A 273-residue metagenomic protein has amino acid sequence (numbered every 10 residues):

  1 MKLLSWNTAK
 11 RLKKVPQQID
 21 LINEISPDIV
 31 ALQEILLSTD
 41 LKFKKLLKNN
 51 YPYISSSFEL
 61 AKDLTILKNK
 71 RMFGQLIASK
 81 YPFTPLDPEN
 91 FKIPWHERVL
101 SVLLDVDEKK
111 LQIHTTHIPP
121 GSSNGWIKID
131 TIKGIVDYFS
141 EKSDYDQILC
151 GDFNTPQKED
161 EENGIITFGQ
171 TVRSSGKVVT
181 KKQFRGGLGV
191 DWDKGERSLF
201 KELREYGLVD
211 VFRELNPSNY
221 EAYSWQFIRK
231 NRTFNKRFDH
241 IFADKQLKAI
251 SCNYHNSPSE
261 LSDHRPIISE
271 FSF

Functional and structural regions predicted by a protein language model:
L3-T8, Q18-F43, V102, I113 (+4 more regions): Active-site beta-strand/loop signature of hydrolases that rely on acidic residues for catalysis
A9, I35-L36, P82, P119 (+3 more regions): Catalytic metal-binding/acid-base residues of hydrolase active sites
L12, S38-L41, D63-L64, L86 (+4 more regions): Short catalytic/ligand-binding loop motif for oxyanion handling, primarily in non-cytosolic enzymes, centered on
I35-P120: Structured beta-strand-rich core segments of catalytic domains in phosphoester-bond hydrolases
L67-P85, E202-Y206, R229-A249, S272: Conserved beta strand-loop-helix elements of the APE1-like EEP
M72-Q75, H96-S101, N235-H240, S262-I268: Short hydrophobic/aromatic beta-strand or adjacent loop that forms the aromatic wall/cage of a ligand/substrate-binding
D87-N90, H117-I129, K182-L188: Surface-exposed cleft-lining segments at the edges of enzyme active sites
T131-F234: Metal-dependent phosphoesterases centered on the DNase I-like endonuclease/exonuclease/phosphatase
